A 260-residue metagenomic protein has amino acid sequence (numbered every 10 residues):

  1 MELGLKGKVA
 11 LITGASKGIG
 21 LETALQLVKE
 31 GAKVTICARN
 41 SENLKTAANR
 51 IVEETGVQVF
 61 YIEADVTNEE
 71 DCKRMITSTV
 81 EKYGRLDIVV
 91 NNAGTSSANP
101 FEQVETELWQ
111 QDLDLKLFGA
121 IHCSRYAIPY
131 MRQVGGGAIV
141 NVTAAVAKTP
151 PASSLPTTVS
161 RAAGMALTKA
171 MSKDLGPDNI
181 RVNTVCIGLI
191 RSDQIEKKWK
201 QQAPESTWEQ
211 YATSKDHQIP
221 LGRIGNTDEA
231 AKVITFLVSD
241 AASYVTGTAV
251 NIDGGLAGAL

Functional and structural regions predicted by a protein language model:
V9, S16-G18: Conserved glycine-rich cofactor-binding loop
P100-F101, L108-L113, K215: Substrate-binding pocket helix/loop in short-chain dehydrogenase/reductase
V104, P150-V159, A170, K198: Active-site loop-to-helix junction immediately N-terminal to the catalytic Tyr of the SDR YXXXK motif in Rossmann-fold
S124, S160, T168: Active-site helix of classical SDR
P129, K173-P177, S243: Alpha-helical segment proximal to the catalytic Tyr-Lys
A144: Residue(s) in the substrate-gating loop at a strand-loop-helix junction that position the organic substrate next
T149, T235, T246-L260: Short C-terminal tail/terminal secondary-structure segment of NAD(P)H-dependent dehydrogenase/reductase domains
